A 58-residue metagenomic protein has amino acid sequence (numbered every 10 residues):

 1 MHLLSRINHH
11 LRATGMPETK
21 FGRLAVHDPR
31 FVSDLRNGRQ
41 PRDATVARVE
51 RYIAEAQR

Functional and structural regions predicted by a protein language model:
M1-L3: Absolute protein N-terminus
S5-K20: Short basic helix-loop element that most often maps to the first helix and adjoining turn of HTH DNA-binding modules
G15, R39-Q40, Q57: Residue-level recognition of short, well-ordered coil/turn positions that link secondary-structure elements
M16-F31: Short alpha-helical DNA-recognition segment
S33-E50: Short, basic-rich loop-to-helix N-cap that marks the start of a DNA-contacting helix
Y52-R58: A short, Lys/Arg-enriched interface patch at domain edges and termini
